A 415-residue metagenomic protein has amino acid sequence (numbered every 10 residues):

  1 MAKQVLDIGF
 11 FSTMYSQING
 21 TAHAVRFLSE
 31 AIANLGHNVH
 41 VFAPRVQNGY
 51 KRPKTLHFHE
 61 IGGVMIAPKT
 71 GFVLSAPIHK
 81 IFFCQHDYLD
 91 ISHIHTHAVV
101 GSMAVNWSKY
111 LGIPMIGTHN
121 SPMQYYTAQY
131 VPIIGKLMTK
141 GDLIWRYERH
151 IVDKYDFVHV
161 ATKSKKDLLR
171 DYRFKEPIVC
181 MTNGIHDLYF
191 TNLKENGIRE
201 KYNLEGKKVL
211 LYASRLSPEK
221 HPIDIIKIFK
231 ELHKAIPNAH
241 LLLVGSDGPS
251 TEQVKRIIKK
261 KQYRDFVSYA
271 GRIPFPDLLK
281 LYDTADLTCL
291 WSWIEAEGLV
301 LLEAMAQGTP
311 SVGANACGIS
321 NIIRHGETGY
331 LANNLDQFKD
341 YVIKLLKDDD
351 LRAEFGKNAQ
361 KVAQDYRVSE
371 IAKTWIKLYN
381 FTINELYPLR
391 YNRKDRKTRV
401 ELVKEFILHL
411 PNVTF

Functional and structural regions predicted by a protein language model:
M1-G49, P53-H57, T398-F415: N-terminal subdomain of nucleotide-sugar transferases
A43, H59-G62, M138-K194, L204 (+1 more regions): Donor nucleotide-sugar binding/catalytic pocket of nucleotide-sugar-dependent glycosyltransferases
N203-F229, L242: Conserved donor-binding/catalytic core segment of Leloir-type glycosyltransferases
Q253-P276: Nucleotide-activated donor-binding/catalytic signature segment of Leloir-type glycosyltransferases, i.e., the conserved
R272-I273, K280-A285: Short alpha-helical donor nucleotide-sugar binding micro-motif in glycosyltransferases
W293: Aromatic "clamp/platform" in nucleotide-sugar-dependent glycosyltransferases that forms part of the donor/acceptor
P310-G313: Short hydrophobic beta-strand element within catalytic cores of glycosyltransferases and related nucleotide-activated
H325-G326, Y330-D336, K344-D350: Conserved acidic donor-binding segment of nucleotide-sugar-dependent glycosyltransferases
